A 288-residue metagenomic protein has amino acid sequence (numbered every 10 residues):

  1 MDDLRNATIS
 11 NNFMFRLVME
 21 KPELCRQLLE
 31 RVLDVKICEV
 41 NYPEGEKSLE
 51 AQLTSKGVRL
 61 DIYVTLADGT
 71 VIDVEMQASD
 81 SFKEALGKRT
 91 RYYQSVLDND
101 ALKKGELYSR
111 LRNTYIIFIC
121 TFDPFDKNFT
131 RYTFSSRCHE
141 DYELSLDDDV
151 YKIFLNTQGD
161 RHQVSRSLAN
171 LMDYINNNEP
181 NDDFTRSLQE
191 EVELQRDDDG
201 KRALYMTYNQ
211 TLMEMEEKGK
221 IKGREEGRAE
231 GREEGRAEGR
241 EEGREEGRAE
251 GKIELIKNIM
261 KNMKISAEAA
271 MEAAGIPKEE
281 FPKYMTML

Functional and structural regions predicted by a protein language model:
M1-G200: Conserved single-residue anchors adjacent to enzymatic active/cofactor-binding motifs
D2-R5, T65, I72-Q77, G159 (+1 more regions): Short, charged alpha-helical interaction segments and adjacent helix-coil junctions
